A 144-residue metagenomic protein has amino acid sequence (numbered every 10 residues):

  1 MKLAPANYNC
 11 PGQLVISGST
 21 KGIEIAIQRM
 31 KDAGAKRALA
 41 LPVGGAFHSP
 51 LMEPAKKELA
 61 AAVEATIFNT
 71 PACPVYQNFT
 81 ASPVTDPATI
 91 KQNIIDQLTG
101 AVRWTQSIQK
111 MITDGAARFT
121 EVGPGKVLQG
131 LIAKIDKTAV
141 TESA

Functional and structural regions predicted by a protein language model:
M1-K134, E142: Acyltransferase
